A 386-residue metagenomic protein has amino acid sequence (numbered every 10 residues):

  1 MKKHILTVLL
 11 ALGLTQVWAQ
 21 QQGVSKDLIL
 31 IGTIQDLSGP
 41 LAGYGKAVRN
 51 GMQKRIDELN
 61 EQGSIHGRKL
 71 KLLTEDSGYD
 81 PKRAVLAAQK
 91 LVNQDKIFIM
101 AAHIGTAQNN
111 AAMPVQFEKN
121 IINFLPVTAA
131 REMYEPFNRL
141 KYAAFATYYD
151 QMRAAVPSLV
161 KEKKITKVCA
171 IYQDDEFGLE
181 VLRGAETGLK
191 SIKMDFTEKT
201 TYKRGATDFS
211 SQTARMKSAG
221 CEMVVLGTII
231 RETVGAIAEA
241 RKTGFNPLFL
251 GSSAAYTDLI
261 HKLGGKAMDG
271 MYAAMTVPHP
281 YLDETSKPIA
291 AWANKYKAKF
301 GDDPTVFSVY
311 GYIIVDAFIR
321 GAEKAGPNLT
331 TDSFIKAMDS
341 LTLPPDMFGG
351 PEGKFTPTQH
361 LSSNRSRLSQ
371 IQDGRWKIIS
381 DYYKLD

Functional and structural regions predicted by a protein language model:
M1-L30, E61, L385-D386: Short, low-complexity disordered leader/linker segments with a strong preference for bacterial N-terminal type II
G23-V24, I29-Q53, E75-K82, I104-G105 (+3 more regions): Extracytoplasmic "Venus flytrap"
V24, L28-L30, G43-N50, Q62-Y134 (+2 more regions): Beta-alpha junction/loop-to-helix N-cap segments that form part of ligand/metal-binding clefts
K46-Q53, P81, R153, G178-E186 (+3 more regions): Short, surface-exposed alpha-helical segments at coil->helix boundaries
K82, K96-K199, L248-A273: Extracytoplasmic ligand/sensor domains, especially the bilobed periplasmic-binding protein
A84, A144-K167, T207-S210, T233 (+4 more regions): Hydrophobic alpha-helical segments within soluble ligand-binding/sensing domains
I237-G311, I378, Y382-D386: Extracellular/periplasmic periplasmic-binding protein-like sensory domains
A298-S308, I319-W376: Segments of small-molecule ligand-sensing domains
